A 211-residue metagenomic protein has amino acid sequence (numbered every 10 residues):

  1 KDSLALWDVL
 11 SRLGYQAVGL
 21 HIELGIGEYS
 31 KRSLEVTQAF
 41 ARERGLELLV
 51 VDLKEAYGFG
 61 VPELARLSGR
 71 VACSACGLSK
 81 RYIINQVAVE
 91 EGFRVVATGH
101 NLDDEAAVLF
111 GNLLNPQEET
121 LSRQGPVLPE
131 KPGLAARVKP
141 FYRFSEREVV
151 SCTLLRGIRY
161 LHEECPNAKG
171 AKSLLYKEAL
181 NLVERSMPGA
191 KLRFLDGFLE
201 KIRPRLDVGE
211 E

Functional and structural regions predicted by a protein language model:
K1-S122, L134, Y142-L155: ATP-dependent adenylation/nucleotidyltransferase module used to activate substrates
V18, A41, T120-E211: ATP/NTP-dependent adenylation/nucleotidyl-transfer catalytic domains that generate, transfer, or process NMP-activated
